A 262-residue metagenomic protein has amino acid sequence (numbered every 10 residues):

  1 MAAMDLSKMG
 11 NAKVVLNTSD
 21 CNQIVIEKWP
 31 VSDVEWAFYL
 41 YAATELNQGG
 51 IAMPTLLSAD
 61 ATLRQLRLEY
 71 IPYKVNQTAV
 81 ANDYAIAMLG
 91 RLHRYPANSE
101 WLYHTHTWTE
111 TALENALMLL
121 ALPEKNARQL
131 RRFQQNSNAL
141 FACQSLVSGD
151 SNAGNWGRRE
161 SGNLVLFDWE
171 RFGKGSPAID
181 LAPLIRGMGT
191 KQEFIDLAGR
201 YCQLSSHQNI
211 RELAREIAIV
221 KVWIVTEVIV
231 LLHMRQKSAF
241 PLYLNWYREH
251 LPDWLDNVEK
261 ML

Functional and structural regions predicted by a protein language model:
M1-D5: Conserved N-terminal boundary motif of the eukaryotic protein kinase catalytic domain
N11-S19, Q134-I179: Active-site acidic catalytic loop and adjacent metal/ATP-binding pocket of ATP-dependent phosphoryl transfer enzymes
N22-L66, P72-R94: A conserved alpha-helical element in kinase catalytic cores
E35, R248-L262: Regulatory N- and C-terminal appendages and interdomain linkers associated with kinase/kinase-like NTP transferase
L46, H93-E100, S137, S205 (+1 more regions): A general structural signal marking secondary-structure boundaries and capping sites
T62-A79, L113, V222-P241: A glycine-centered beta->alpha junction motif in the catalytic cores of kinase/phosphotransferase enzymes
K74-K125, A142-Q144, G173-K174: A cross-family kinase active-site recognition segment
A178-Q208, K221-D253: Active-site activation/catalytic loop segments of kinase-like enzymes and analogous catalytic loops in related
